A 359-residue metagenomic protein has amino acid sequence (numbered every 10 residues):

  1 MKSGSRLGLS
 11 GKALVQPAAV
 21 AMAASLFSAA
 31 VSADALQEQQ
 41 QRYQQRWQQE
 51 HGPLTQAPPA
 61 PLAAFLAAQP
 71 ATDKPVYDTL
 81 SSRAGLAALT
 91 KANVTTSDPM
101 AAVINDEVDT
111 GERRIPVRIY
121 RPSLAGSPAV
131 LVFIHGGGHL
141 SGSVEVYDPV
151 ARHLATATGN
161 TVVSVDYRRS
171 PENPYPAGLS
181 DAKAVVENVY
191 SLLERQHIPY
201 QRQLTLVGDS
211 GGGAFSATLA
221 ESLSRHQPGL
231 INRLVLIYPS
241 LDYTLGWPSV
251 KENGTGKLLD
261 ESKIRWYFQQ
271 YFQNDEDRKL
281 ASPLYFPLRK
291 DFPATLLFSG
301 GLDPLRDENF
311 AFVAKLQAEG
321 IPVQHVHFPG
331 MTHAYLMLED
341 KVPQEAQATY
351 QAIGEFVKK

Functional and structural regions predicted by a protein language model:
K2-A19: Bacterial N-terminal signal peptides that target proteins for export
F27-A30: N-terminal signal peptide c-region/cleavage motif recognized by signal peptidases
D34-A64, Q69-Y77, S81, N93-S97 (+1 more regions): Alpha/beta-hydrolase superfamily serine-hydrolase fold, recognizing
